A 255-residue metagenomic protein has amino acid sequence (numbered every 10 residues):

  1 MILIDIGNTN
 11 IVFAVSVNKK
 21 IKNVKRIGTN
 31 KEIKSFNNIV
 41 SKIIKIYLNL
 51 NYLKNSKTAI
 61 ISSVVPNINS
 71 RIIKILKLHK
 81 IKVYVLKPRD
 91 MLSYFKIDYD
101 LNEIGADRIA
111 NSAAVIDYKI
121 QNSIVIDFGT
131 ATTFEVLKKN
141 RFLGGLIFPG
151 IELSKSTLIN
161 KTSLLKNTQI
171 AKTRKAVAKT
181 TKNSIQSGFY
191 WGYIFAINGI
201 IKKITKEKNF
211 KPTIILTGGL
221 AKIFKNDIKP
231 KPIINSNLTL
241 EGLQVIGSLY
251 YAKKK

Functional and structural regions predicted by a protein language model:
M1-I2, I6-M91: N-terminal glycine/serine-rich phosphate-binding loop of ATP-dependent small-molecule kinases, especially carbohydrate
M1-N23, V115, K119-R141, L158 (+1 more regions): Gly/Thr-rich phosphate-binding beta-strand-loop-beta motif of the actin/hexokinase/Hsp70
K25, T29, T173-T213, K225 (+1 more regions): Adenine-nucleotide phosphate-binding core of ATP-dependent small-molecule kinases
R26-E32, P88-D90, I147-L153, S236-V245: Short, acidic/turn-prone active-site loops that include or flank metal/cofactor- and phosphate-binding residues
K31-K34, D117-I120, L143-S187, I246 (+1 more regions): Glycine-rich phosphate-binding loop plus the immediately following alpha-helix
Y52-I104, N140-I151, K182-Y190, I194 (+2 more regions): Short beta-strand-loop/turn "lid" adjacent to the catalytic site in phosphate-handling enzymes
D100-I116: Short phosphate-binding loop-to-helix
I109, I116, S163, P232-K255: Glycine-rich phosphate-binding/hydrolytic loop that grips phosphoryl groups
